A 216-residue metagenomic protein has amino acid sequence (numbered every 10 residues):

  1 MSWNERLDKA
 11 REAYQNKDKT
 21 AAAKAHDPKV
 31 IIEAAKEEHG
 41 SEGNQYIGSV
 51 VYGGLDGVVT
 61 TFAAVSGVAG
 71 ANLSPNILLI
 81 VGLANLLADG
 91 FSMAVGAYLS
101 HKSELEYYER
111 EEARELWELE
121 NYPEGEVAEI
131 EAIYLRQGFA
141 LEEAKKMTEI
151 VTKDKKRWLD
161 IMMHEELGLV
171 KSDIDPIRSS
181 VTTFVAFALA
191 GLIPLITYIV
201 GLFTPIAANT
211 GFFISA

Functional and structural regions predicted by a protein language model:
A10-G48, H101-T183: Cytosol/matrix-facing amphipathic helices and coiled-coil assembly/linker segments of eukaryotic membrane proteins
E42-V65, V170-I196: Transmembrane alpha-helical segments and their cytosolic interface motifs in multi-pass membrane proteins
I47, P75-N76, A207-T210: Residues that define the loop-to-transmembrane-helix transition and helix capping in multi-pass membrane transporters
V50-V51, L55, T60-A84, A94-G96: Juxtamembrane transmembrane-helix termini in multi-pass membrane transport proteins
T60-A63, S92-E104, K156, D160 (+3 more regions): Alpha-helical transmembrane segments and their lipid-water interface positions in multi-pass membrane proteins
V68, N72-P75, H101-L105, E109 (+1 more regions): Transmembrane helix-loop junctions in multipass membrane proteins, especially transporters and channels
I80, A84, A88, S92 (+7 more regions): Alpha-helical transmembrane segments in multi-pass membrane proteins
L195-A216: Short alpha-helical packing/oligomerization segments
